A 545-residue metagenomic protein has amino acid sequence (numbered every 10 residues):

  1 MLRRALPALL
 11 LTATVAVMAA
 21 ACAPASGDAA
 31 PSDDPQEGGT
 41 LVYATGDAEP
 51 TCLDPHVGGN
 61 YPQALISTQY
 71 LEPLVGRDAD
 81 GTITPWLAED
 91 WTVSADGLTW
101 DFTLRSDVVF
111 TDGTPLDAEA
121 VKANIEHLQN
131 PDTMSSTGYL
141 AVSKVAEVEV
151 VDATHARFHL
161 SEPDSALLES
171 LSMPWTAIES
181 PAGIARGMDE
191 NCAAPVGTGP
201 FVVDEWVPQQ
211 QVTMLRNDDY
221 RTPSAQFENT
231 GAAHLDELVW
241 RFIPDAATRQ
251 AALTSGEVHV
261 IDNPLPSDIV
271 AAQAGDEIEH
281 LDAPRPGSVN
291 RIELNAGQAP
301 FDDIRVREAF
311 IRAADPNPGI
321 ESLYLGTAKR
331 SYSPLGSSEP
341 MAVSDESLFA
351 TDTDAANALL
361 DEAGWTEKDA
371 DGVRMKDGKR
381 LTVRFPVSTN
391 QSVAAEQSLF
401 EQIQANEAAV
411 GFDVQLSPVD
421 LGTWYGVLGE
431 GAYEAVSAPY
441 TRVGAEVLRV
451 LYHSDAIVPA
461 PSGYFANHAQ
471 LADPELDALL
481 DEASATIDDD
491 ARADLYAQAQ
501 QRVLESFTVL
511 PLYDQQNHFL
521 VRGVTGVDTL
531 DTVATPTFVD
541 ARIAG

Functional and structural regions predicted by a protein language model:
A44-A95, E126: N-terminal lobe/hinge region of extracytoplasmic solute-binding protein
D78, S161-E162, L215-D218, G287-A309 (+5 more regions): A bilobed periplasmic-binding-protein/Venus flytrap-type ligand-binding module shared by bacterial periplasmic
E89-M134, V151, R157, P300-D302: Aromatic- and charge-enriched surface segment that lines or borders ligand/interaction sites
T103, Y139-G183, D189, P200-V207: Surface-exposed binding/hinge segments that line and control ligand-binding clefts or catalytic entry sites
S172-A232, E237-V239, T353-D354, A358: Gly/Pro-rich hinge or "lid" segments in bacterial periplasmic/extracellular proteins
F201, N295, R330-D369, N390-E396: Structural transition elements
V207-V212, A314-S344, A395-Q404, A409-G411 (+1 more regions): Detector for C-terminal structural segments
T222-A271, A405, D413-Q415, D420: Ligand-site clamp/hinge motif
